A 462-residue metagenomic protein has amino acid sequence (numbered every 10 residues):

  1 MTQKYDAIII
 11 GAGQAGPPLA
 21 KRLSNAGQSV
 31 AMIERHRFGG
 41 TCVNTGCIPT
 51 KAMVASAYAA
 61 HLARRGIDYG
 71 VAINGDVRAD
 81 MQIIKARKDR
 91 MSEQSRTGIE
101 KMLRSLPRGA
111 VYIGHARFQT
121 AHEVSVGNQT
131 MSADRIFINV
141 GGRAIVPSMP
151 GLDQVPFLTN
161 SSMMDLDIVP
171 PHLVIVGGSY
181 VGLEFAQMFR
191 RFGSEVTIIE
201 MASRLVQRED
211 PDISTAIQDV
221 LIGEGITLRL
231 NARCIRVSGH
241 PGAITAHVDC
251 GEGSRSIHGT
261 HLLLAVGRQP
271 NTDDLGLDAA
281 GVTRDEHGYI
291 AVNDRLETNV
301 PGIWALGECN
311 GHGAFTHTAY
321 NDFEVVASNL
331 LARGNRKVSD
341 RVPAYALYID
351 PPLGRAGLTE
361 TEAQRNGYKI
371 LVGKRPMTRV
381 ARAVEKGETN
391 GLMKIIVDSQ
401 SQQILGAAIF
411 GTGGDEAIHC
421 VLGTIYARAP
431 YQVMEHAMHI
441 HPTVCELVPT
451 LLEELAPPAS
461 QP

Functional and structural regions predicted by a protein language model:
T2-Y5, Q14, K21-Q28, I33-V169 (+8 more regions): Glycine-rich flavin
I8-H36, T41, I48, A52-A59 (+2 more regions): Flexible, glycine-rich terminal cap/loop adjacent to redox cofactors in electron-transfer oxidoreductases
I8-I10, A116, M131-G141, I175-V176 (+3 more regions): Short hydrophobic core segments
G16, S179-G182, A319: Catalytic nucleophile loop
C47, V140-E195, I199, T227 (+3 more regions): Glycine-rich dinucleotide-binding loop and its adjacent helix/turn
A144, G288-P301, A381-K394, D398: FAD-binding beta-loop-beta segment adjacent to the flavin cofactor pocket
D153-P170, S256-A332: FAD-site-proximal beta/loop scaffold in flavoenzymes
